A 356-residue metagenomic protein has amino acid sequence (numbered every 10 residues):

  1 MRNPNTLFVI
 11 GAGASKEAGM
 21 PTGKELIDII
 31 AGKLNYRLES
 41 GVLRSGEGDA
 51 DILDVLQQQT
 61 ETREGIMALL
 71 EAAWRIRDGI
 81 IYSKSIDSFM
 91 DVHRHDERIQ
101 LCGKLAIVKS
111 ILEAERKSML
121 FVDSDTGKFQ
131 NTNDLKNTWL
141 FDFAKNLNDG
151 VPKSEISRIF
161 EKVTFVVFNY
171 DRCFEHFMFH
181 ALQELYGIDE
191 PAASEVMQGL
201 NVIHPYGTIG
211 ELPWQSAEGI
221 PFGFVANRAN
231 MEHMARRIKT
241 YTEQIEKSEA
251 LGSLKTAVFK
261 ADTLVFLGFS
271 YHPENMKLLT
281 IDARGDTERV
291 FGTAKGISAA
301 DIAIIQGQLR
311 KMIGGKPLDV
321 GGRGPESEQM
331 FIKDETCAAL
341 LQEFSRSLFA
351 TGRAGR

Functional and structural regions predicted by a protein language model:
M1-A18, G23-I29, K33, V163 (+2 more regions): SIR2/sirtuin-family catalytic core signature
R2, T6, R44-L200, L251-K255 (+5 more regions): Active-site periphery "cap/insert" segments of enzyme catalytic domains
V9-S45, D51-Q59, R63-E64: N-terminal low-complexity, Ser/Thr- and acidic-residue-enriched intrinsically disordered segments
G13-A14, L147, V167-R172, Y206-I209 (+2 more regions): Short, flexible loop/turn elements at secondary-structure junctions
E17-G19, F174-F177, L212-Q215, E274-N275: Short helix/loop capping segments that flank catalytic or ligand/cofactor-binding pockets
A193-S194, I209-L212: Acidic, low-complexity terminal tails and accessory targeting/binding regions of phosphate-metabolizing enzymes
M197-L200, P213-A217, A300-A303: Short, charged, surface-exposed secondary-structure boundary motifs
I203, Q215-G252: Flexible internal linker/loop segments at domain or repeat junctions
